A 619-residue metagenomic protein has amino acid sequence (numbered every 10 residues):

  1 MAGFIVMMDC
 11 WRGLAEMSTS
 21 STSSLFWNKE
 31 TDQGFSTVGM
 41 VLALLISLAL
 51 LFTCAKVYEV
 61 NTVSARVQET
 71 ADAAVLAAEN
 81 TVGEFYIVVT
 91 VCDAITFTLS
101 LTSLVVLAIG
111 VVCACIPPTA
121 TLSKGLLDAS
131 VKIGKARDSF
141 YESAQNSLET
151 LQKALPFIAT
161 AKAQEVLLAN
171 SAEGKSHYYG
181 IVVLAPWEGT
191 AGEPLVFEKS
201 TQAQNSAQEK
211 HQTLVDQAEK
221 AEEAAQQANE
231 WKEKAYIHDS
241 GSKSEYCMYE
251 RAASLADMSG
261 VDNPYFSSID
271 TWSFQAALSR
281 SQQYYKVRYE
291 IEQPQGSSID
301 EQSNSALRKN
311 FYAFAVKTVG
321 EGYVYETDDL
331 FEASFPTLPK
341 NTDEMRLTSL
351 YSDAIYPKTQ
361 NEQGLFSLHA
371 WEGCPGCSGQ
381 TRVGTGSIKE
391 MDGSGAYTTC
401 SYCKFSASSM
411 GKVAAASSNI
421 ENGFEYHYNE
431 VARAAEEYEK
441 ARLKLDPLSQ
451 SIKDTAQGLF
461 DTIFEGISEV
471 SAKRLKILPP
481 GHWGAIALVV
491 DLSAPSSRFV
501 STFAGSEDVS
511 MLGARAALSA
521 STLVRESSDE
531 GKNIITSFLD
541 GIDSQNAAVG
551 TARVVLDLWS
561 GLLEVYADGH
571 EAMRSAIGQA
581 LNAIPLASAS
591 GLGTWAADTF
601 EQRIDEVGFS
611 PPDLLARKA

Functional and structural regions predicted by a protein language model:
A2-F4, M8-D9, A163, L518-S519: Short, Φ-rich (hydrophobic/aromatic) sequence segments
G3-L107: Alpha-helical assembly-interface signal, strongest on the long, hydrophobic N-terminal helix that forms
F97-A370, P375-S378, R382, G393-S394 (+1 more regions): Long, compositionally biased low-complexity segments
G386-S387: C-terminal soluble interaction/assembly domains
C400: Short cysteine-rich clusters marking metal-coordination/redox-active sites
